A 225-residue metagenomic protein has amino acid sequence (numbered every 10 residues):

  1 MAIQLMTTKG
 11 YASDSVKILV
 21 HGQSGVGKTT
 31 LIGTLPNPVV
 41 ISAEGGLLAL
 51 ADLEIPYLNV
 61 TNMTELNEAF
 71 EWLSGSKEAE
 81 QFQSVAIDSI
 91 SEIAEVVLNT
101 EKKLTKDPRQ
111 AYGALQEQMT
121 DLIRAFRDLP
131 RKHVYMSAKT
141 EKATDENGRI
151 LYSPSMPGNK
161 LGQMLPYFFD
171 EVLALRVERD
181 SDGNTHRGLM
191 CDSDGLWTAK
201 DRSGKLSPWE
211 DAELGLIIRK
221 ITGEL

Functional and structural regions predicted by a protein language model:
A2-I87, S91-V96: Conserved P-loop
G33, E80, L129-P130, Y167: Structured loop/turn residues at beta-strand edges in well-structured enzyme cores
P38-V40, V134, V172-A174: Short, well-ordered beta-strand core segments
G45, N62, K139, V177 (+1 more regions): Residues that form or immediately flank small-molecule/cofactor binding pockets and catalytic motifs
N67-F70, I123, I218: A generic alpha-helix structural signal
W72-S76, I93-V96, L129, S137 (+2 more regions): Conserved, well-folded catalytic cores of nucleic-acid-processing and energy-transducing macromolecular machines
S84-M164: P-loop NTPase motor core
K142-L225: Conserved GTP-binding G-domain of TRAFAC-class P-loop NTPases and closely related GTPase folds
